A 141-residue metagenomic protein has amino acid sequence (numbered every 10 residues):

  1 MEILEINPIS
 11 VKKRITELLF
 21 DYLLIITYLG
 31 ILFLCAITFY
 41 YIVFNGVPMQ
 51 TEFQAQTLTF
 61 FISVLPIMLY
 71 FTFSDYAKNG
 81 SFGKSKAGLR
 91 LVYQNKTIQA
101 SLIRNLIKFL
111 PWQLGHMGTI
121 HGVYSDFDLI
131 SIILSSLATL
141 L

Functional and structural regions predicted by a protein language model:
M1-L141: Membrane-interfacial and juxtamembrane segments of integral membrane proteins
